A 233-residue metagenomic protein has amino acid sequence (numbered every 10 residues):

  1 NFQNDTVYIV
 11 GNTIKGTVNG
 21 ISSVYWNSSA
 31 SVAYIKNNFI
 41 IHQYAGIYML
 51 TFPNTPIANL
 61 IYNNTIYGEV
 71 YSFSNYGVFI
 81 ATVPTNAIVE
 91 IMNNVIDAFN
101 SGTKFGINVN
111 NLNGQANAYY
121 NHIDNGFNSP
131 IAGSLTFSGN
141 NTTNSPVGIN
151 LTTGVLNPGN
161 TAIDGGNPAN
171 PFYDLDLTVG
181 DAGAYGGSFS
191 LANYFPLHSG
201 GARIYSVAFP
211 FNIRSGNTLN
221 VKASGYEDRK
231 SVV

Functional and structural regions predicted by a protein language model:
N1-F2, D181, A223: Generic structural signal marking isolated hydrophobic packing positions within regular secondary structure
F2-G159: Predominantly extracellular beta-rich ligand-binding scaffolds that present long acidic/polar faces for carbohydrate
L135-H198: C-terminal accessory segments
Y185-L219, S224-R229: Short, compositionally biased P/S/T/A/G/V-rich stretches that sit at domain boundaries
V232-V233: Conserved small/polar residues in nucleotide/adenosyl-binding loops
